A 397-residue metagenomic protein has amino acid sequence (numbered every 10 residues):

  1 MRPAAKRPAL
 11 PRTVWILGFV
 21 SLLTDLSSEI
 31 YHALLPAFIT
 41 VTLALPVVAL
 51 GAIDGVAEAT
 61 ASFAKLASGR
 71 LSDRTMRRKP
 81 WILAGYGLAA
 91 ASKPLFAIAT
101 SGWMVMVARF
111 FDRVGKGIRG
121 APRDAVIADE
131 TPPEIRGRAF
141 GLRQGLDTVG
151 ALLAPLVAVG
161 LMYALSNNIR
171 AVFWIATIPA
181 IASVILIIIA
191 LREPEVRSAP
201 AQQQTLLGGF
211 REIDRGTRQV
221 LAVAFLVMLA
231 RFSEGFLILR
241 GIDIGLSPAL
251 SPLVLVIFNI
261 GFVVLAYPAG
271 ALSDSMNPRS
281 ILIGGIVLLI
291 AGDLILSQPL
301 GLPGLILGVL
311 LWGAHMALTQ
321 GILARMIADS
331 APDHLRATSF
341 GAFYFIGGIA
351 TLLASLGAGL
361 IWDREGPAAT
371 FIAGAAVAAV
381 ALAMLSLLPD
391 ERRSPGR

Functional and structural regions predicted by a protein language model:
M1-P11, E193-A224: Juxtamembrane intracellular "pre-TM" segments in multi-pass secondary transporters
K6-E58, T217-V254: Helix-loop boundary and gating motifs at the non-cytosolic
A37-T42, L153-A171, L353-P367: Transmembrane alpha-helix termini and helix-breaking/packing motifs in multi-pass membrane transporters
A64-M76, M162, L265-N277, W362-D363: Helix-to-loop junctions at the C-terminal end of transmembrane segments in multipass secondary transporters
R74-Y86, S275-I286: Cytoplasmic membrane-interface "Motif A"-like loop-to-helix N-cap segments of 12-TM Major Facilitator Superfamily
G87-T100, V287-L300: C-terminal ends and interior cores of transmembrane alpha-helices in multi-pass membrane transporters/permeases
A108-V149: Cytoplasmic helix-loop-helix junction between adjacent transmembrane helices in 12-TM secondary transporters
T177-A199, A381-P389: C-terminal membrane-cytosol helix-exit motif in multi-pass small-molecule transporters
